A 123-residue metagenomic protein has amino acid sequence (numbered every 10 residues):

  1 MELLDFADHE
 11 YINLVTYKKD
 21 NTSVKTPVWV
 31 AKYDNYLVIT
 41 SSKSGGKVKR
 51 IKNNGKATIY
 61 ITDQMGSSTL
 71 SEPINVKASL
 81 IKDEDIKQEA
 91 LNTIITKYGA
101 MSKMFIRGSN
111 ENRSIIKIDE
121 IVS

Functional and structural regions predicted by a protein language model:
M1, S23-T26, S44-G46, S102-M104: A generic local structural motif
M1-I12, W29-D34, G46-N53, I86-N92: N-terminal start-of-chain detector that recognizes signal peptides and the immediate post-cleavage beginning
L4-N13, K19, L37, N53 (+4 more regions): Charge-dense, helix-prone N-terminal extensions
H9-K43, I59-I61, E72-P73: Short beta-strand segments
G46-I115, D119-I121: Short, structured beta-strand-loop surface elements
